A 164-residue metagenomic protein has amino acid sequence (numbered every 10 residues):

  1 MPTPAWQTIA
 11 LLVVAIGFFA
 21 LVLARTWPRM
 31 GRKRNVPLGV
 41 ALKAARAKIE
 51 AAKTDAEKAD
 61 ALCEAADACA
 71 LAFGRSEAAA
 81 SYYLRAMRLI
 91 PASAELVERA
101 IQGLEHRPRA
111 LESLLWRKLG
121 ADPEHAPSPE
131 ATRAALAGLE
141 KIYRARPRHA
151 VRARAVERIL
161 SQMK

Functional and structural regions predicted by a protein language model:
M1-K164: Repeat-based scaffolding regions
